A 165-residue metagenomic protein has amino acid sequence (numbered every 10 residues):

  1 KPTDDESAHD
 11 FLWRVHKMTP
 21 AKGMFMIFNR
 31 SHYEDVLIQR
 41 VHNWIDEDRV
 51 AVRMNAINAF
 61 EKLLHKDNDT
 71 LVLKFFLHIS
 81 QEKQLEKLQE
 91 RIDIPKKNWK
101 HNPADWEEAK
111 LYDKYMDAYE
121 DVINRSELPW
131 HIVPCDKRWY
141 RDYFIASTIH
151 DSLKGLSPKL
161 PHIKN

Functional and structural regions predicted by a protein language model:
K1-N58: Conserved nucleotide-sensing/catalytic segment adjacent to the nucleotide-binding pocket in NTP-handling enzymes
P2-E6, S31-E34, H78-L85, D136-Y140: Conserved nucleotide-binding/hydrolysis micro-motifs of P-loop NTPases
R14, A59-L63, A118-V122: A generic secondary-structure signal
K17-A21, L63-T70, N124-R125: Conserved catalytic network of the ASCE P-loop NTPase/AAA+ motor domain
M18, F60-L63, S152-L156: Conserved, well-folded catalytic cores of nucleic-acid-processing and energy-transducing macromolecular machines
M26-F28, L71-F75, H131-V133: Hydrophobic/aromatic beta-strand patches that form the interior of the parallel beta-sheet core in alpha/beta enzyme
I38-A56, H65-D117, H162-K164: A glycine- and Lys/Arg-enriched "phosphate-lid" helix/loop adjacent to the NTP-binding pocket of small-molecule kinases
D113, D117-N165: NTP-dependent small-molecule kinase module
